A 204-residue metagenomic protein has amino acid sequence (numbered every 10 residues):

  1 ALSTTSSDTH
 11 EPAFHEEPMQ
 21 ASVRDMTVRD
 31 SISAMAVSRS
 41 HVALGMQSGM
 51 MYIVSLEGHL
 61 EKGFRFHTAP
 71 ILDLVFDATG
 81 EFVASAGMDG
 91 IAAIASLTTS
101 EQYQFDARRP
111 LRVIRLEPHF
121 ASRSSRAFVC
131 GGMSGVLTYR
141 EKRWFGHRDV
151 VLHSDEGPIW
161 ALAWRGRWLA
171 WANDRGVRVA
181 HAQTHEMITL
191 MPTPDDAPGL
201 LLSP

Functional and structural regions predicted by a protein language model:
A1-V54, C130-S134, T138: Intrinsically disordered, low-complexity acidic/Ser/Thr/Pro-rich linker and tail segments in large eukaryotic scaffolds
S22-M26, V54, E61-F66, Q102-R108 (+2 more regions): Short C-terminal beta-strands that terminate individual repeats in beta-propeller domains, predominantly WD40 blades
V23, T27-A36, A69-F76, R108-A121 (+2 more regions): Canonical WD40 repeat/beta-propeller blade segments in eukaryotic WD-repeat proteins
R39-S40, T79-E81, S124-R126, G166-R167: Short coil/turn segments that connect the beta-strands within blades of beta-propeller domains
V42-G45, V83-G87, F128-G132, L169-N173: Conserved beta-strand element within WD40/beta-propeller blades
S48-M51, A69, D89-A92, S134-L137 (+1 more regions): Short coil/turn segments within WD40 beta-propeller repeats
S55-H59, L97-S100, K142-F145, A182-H185: Short loop/turn segments that connect beta-strands within beta-propeller blades
L60-G80: Blade-loop segments of beta-propeller domains
